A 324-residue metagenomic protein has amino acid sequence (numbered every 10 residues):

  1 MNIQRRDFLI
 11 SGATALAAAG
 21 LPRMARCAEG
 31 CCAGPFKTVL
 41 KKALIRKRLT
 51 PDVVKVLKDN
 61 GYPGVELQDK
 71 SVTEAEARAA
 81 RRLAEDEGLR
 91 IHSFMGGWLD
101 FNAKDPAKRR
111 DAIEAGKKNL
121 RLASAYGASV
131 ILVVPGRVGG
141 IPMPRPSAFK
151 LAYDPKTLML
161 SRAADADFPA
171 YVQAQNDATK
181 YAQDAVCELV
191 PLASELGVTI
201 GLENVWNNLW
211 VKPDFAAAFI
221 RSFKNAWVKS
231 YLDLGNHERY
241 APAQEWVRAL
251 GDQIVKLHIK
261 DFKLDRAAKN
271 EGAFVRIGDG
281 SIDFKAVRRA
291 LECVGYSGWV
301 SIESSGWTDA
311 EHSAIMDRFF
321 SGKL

Functional and structural regions predicted by a protein language model:
N2-R23, C27-K41, R48-K58, G127-S129 (+4 more regions): Histidine-acidic metal/acid-base catalytic patches
A17-G20, P106-K229: Active-site acidic/histidine proton-transfer and metal-coordination neighborhood in alpha/beta enzyme cores
V56-A75, M95-D100: N-terminal substrate-binding region of glycoside hydrolase catalytic domains
L57, V65, A84, A112 (+5 more regions): Conserved, mostly hydrophobic/aromatic
L67-E85, V138-M143: Glycine-rich, proline-tolerant flexible connector loops at the mouths of alpha/beta enzymes
E74-D86, K117-S129, P242-D252: Short amphipathic alpha-helices and their capping/turn segments at secondary-structure boundaries
